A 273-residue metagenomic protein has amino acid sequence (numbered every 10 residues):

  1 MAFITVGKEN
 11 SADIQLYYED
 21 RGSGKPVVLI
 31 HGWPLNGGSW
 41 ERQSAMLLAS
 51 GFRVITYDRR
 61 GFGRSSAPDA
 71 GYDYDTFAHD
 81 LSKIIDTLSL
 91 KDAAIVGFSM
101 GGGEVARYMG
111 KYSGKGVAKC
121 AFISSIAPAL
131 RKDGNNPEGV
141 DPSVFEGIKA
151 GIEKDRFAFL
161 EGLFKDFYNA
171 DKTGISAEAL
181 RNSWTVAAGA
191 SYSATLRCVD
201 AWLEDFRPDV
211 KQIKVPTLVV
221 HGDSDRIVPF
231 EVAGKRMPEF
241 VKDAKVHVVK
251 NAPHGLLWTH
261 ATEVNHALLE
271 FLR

Functional and structural regions predicted by a protein language model:
E9-A70: Conserved HGGG/HGGXW glycine-rich cap/lid loop of the alpha/beta-hydrolase fold
H31-W33, A93, G97-G102: Conserved alpha/beta-hydrolase "nucleophile elbow" surrounding the catalytic nucleophile
D58, A94, K119-A121: Residue in the alpha/beta-hydrolase core beta-strand immediately N-terminal to the catalytic nucleophile
T76-A93: Conserved acidic catalytic loop of the alpha/beta-hydrolase fold
A106-K154: Flexible "cap/lid" loop of the alpha/beta hydrolase fold
R131-V140, A150-K211: Conserved alpha/beta-hydrolase catalytic His-Asp/Glu region
Q212-A252, H260-E263: Conserved loop-alpha-helix segment in the C-terminal half of the alpha/beta-hydrolase fold that carries the catalytic
W258-E270: Post-His helix in hydrolase/transferase enzymes
